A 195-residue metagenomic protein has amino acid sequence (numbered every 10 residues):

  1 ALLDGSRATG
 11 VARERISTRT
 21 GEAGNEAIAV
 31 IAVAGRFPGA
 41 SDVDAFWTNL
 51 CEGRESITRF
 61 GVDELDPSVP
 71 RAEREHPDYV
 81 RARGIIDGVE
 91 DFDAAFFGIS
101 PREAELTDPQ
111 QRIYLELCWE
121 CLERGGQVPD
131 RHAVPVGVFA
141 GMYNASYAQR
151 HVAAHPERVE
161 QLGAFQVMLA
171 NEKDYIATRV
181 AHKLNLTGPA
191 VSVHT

Functional and structural regions predicted by a protein language model:
L2-T107, Q111-L115, W119-E123, V152-A153: ACP-dependent fatty acid/polyketide chain-elongation machinery
A40-D44, N144, A148-R158, S192: Short acidic, glycine/serine/threonine-rich loops at helix termini
L50, C118, V138, T178-V180: Buried hydrophobic positions in well-ordered alpha/beta secondary-structure cores of metabolic enzymes
I86-A94, Y147-R150, F165-T195: Conserved catalytic cysteine-centered active-site region of acyl-thioester-dependent Claisen-condensing enzymes
I99-E116, A164-E172, A190-T195: Active-site pocket-shaping loop/turn-to-helix segments
E120-P135: Surface-exposed helix-capping loop/turn segments at secondary-structure junctions
R131-A140, A190-T195: Beta-strand segments within the central parallel beta-sheet cores of soluble alpha/beta enzyme folds
